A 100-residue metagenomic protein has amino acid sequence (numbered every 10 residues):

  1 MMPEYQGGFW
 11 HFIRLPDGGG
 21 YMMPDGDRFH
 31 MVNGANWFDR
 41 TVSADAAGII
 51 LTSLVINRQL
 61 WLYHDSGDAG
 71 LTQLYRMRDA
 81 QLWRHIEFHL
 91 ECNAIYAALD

Functional and structural regions predicted by a protein language model:
M1-F29: Amphipathic, interaction-prone secondary-structure segments
R14, R28, R40, R58 (+2 more regions): Arginine residue identity/basic-tract feature
N33-T72: Compact, glycine/acidic-enriched structural inserts
L60-D100: Low-complexity intrinsically disordered segments
